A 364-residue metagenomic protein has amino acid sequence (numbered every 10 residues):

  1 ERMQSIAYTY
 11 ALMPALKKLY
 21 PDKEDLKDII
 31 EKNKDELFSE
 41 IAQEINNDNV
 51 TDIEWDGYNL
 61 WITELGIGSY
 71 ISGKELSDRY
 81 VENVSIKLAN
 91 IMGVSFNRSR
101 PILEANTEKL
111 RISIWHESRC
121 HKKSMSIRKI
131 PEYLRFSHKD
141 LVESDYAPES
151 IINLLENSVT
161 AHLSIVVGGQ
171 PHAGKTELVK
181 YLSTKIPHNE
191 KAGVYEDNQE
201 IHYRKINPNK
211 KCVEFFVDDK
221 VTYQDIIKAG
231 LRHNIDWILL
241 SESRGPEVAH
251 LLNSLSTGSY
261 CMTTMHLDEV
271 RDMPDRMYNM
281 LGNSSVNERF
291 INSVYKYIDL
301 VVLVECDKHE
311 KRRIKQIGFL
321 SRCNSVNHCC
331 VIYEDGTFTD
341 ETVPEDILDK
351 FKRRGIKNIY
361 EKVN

Functional and structural regions predicted by a protein language model:
E1-F96, T107: N-terminal accessory targeting/assembly segments
L16-D35, S39-E40, H309-N364: NTP-binding/hydrolysis catalytic cores, primarily Walker-type P-loop NTPases
N47, N59-A161: P-loop NTP-binding catalytic core
I165, S183-S293: Switch/coupling sub-region of P-loop NTPases
V167-G169: Hydrophobic anchor at the beta1->P-loop junction of P-loop NTPases
H172: Walker A (P-loop) phosphate-binding loop of P-loop NTPases
K175: Conserved lysine of the Walker
L178, L182: Hydrophobic positions on the alpha1 helix immediately C-terminal to the Walker A/P-loop
